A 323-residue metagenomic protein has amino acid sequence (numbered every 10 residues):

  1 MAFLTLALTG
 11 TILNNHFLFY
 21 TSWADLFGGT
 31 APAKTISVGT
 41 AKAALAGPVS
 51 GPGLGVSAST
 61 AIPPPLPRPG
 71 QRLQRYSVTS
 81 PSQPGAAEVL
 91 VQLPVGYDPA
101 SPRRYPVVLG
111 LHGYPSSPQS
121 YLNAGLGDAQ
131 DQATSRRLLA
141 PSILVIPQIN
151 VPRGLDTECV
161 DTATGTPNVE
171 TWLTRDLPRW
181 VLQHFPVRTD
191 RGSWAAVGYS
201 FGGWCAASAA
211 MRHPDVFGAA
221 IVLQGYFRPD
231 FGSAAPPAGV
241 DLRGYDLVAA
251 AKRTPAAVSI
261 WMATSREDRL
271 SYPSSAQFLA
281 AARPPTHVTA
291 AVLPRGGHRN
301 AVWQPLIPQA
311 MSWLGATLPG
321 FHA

Functional and structural regions predicted by a protein language model:
M1-A323: Non-catalytic cap/lid and distal C-terminal segments of serine-dependent acyl enzymes
